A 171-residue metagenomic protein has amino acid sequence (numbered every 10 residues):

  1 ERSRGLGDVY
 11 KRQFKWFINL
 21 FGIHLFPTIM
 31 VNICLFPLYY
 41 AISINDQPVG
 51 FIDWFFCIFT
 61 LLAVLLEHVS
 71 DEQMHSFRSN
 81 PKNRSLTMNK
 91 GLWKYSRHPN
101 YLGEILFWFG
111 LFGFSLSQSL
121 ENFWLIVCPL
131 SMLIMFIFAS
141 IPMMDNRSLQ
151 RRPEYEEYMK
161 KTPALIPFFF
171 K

Functional and structural regions predicted by a protein language model:
E1-Y10: Single conserved hydrophobic/aromatic residue that forms the stacking wall/gate of nucleotide- or nucleobase-binding
R12-P27: Alpha-helical membrane-spanning segments of integral membrane proteins, especially the hydrophobic core of TM bundles
V31-Q73, R78-K171: Hydrophobic transmembrane alpha-helices
